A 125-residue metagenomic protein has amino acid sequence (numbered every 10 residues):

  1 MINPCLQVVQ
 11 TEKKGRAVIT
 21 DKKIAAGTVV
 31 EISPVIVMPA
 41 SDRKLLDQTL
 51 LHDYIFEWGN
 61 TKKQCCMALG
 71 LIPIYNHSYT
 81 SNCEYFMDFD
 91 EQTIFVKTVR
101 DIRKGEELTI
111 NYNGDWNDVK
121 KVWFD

Functional and structural regions predicted by a protein language model:
M1-D125: Conserved catalytic SET/PR domain of SAM-dependent protein methyltransferases, capturing the structural core that binds
